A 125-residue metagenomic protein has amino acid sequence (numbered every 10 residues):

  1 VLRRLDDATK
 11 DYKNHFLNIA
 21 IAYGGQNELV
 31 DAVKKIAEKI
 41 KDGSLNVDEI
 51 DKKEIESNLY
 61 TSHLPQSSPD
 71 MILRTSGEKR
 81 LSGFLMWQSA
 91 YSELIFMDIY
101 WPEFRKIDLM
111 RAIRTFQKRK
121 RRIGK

Functional and structural regions predicted by a protein language model:
V1-K125: Flexible, compositionally biased loop and terminal segments
